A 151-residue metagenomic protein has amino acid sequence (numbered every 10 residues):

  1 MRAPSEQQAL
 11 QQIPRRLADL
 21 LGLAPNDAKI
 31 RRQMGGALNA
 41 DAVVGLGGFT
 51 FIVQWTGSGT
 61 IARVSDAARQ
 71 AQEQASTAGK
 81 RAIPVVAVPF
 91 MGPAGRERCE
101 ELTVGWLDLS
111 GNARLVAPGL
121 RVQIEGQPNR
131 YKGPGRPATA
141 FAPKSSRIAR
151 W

Functional and structural regions predicted by a protein language model:
M1-R32: Acidic-basic catalytic patches of nuclease active cores, encompassing PD-(D/E)XK and other metal-cofactor nuclease
L21-N26, G48-F51, G79-A82: A generic structural motif
D27, R32-V43: Amphipathic, interaction-prone secondary-structure segments
L38-S76, V85-V86: Conserved catalytic cores of phosphodiester-cleaving nucleases, focusing on short active-site segments
V64, G95-E101, A117-L120: Short, conserved acidic/polar surface loops in the N-terminal third of protein domains
A78-L102: Nucleic-acid nuclease catalytic cores
T103-L115: Charged, structured surface patches that assemble and position nucleic-acid processing machinery
G119-A149: Short alpha-helical segments that sit at the start of domains
